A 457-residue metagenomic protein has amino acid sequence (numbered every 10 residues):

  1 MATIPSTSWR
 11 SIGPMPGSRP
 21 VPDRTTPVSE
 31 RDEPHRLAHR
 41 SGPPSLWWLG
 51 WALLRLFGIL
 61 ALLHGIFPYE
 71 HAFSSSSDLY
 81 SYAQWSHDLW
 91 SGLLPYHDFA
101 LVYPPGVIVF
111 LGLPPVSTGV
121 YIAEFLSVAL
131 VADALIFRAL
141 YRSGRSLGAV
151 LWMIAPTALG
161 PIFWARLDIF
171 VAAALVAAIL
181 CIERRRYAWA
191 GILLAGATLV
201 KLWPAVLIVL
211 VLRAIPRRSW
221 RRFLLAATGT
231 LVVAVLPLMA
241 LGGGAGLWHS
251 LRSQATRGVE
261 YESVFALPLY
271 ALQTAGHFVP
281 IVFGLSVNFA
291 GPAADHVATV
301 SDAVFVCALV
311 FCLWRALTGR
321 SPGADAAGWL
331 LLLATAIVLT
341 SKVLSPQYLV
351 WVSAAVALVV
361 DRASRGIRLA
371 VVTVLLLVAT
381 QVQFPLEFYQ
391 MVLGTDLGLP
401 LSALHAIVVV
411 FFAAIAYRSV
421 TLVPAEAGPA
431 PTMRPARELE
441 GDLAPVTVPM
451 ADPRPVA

Functional and structural regions predicted by a protein language model:
M1-A2, V232: N-terminal secretory/membrane targeting signals
A2-S11, S18: Low-acidity, Ser/Thr- and Arg-rich intrinsically disordered low-complexity segments
P16-R252, V297-A457: Multi-pass membrane glycosyltransferase architecture that uses lipid-linked
G244-S301: Periplasmic/ER-lumenal interhelical loops and adjacent helix-loop junctions in multi-pass membrane proteins
